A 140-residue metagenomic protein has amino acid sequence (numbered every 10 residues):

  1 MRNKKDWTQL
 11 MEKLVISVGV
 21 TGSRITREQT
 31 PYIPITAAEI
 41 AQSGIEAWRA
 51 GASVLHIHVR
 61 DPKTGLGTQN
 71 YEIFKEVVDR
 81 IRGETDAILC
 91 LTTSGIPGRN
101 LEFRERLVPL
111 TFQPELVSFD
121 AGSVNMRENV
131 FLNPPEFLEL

Functional and structural regions predicted by a protein language model:
D6-Y32, S118-V124: N-terminal small/glycine-rich loop or linker at the start of catalytic domains across soluble metabolic enzymes
I16-V20, L55-I57, A87-T93, E115-F119: Hydrophobic faces of well-ordered beta-strands that scaffold small-molecule active sites in alpha/beta enzyme cores
V18, A37, V54-T64: Histidine-centered catalytic micro-motifs
Y32-Q42, E72-I73, R99-F103: Glycine-rich anion/phosphate-binding loops
I40, A47, H58, V117: Conserved, mostly hydrophobic/aromatic
G65-L91, E139-L140: Alpha-helix-loop-beta-strand connector modules within alpha/beta enzyme cores
R99-L140: Extended substrate/RNA-proximal surfaces in nucleic-acid metabolism proteins
